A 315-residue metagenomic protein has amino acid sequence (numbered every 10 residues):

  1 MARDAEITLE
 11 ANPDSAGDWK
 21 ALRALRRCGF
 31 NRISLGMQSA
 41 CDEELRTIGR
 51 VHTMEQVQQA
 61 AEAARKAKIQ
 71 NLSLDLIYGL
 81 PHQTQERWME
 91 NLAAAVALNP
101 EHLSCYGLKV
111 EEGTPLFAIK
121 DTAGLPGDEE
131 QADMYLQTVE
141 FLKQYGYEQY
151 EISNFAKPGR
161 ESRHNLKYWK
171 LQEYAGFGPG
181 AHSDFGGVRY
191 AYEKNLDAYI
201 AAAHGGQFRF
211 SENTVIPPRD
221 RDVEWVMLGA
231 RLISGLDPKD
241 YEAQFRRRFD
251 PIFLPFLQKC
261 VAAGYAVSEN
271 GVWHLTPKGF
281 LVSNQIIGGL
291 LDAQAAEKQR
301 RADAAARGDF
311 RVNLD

Functional and structural regions predicted by a protein language model:
M1-R247, K298-R301, A305-D315: C-terminal scaffold of the Radical SAM
V223-V226, F256, V282: Structural preference for long, well-ordered alpha-helical segments in enzyme cores
R246-V261: Short amphipathic alpha-helical interaction segments
P255, N284, R307-F310: Auxiliary N-terminal substrate/complex-recognition segments of SAM-dependent methyltransferases
V261-G271: A short, conserved structural fragment
E269-I287: Accessory beta->alpha helical hairpin/"wing" motif in late/C-terminal subdomains of nucleic-acid enzymes
